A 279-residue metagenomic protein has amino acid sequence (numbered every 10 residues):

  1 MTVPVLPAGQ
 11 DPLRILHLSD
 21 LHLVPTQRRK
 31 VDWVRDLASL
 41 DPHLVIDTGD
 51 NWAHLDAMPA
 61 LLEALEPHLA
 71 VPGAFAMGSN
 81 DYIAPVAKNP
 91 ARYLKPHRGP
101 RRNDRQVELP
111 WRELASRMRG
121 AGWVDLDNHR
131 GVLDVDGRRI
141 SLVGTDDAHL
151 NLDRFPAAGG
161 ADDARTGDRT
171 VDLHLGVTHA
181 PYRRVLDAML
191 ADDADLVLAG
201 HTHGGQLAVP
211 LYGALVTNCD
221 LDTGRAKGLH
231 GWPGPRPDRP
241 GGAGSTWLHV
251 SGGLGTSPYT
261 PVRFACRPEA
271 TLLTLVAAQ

Functional and structural regions predicted by a protein language model:
M1-P42, A57-P59: N-terminal signal-anchor transmembrane helix
T2-L16, W123-V124, R130-L142, R169-L173 (+2 more regions): Beta-strand-turn-beta hairpins that frame and shape the catalytic cleft of phosphate-ester-processing enzymes
L18-S19, L44-D50, P72-S79, L126-N128 (+3 more regions): Active-site neighborhood of phospho(di)ester-bond hydrolases with catalytic His/Asp-centered motifs
L21-T26, D50-H54, R102-D104, A148-H149 (+2 more regions): Short, flexible loop segments at the rims of nucleotide/cofactor-binding pockets, characterized by
R29-D134: Core catalytic region of metal-dependent phosphoesterases/phosphodiesterases, especially metallo-beta-lactamase-like
N51-H54, S79-I83, G131-L133, D147-L150 (+3 more regions): Solvent-exposed loop/turn segments at secondary-structure junctions within structured extracellular/periplasmic domains
K88-W123, D127-H129, V135-D187, T260: Binuclear metal-dependent hydrolase catalytic cores centered on His/Asp/Glu-rich metal-binding motifs
P181-T271: Conserved beta-sheet core of the metallophosphoesterase superfamily
